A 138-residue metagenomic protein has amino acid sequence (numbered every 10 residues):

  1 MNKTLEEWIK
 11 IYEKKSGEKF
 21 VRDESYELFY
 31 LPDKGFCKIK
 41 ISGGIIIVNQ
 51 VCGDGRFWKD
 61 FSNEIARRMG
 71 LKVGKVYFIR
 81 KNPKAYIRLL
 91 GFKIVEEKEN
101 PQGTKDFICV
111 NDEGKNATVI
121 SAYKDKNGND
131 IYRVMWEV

Functional and structural regions predicted by a protein language model:
M1-K19, N129, E137-V138: Short amphipathic alpha-helix that is part of the acyltransferase structural core
Y12, E27-L31, K75-F78: Short, hydrophobic beta-strand segments that form beta-sheet elements in well-ordered domains
D23-R56, D125, E137-V138: Conserved donor-binding loop and adjoining core beta-sheet/short helix segment in diverse acyl/aminoacyl transferases
Y26, I87, F92-V95, A117 (+1 more regions): Short glycine-aromatic motifs
E27, I46, G103-I108, G128-R133: Short beta-strand micro-motifs in enzyme catalytic cores
P32-K34, D112-K115: Glycine-centered tight beta-turn/hairpin loop motif at sheet-sheet or coil-to-beta transitions
S42-G91, K98-Q102: Acyl-donor binding region in acyl/amide transferases
K93-I108, N116-D125: Conserved catalytic-core motifs of GNAT/GCN5-like acyltransferases
